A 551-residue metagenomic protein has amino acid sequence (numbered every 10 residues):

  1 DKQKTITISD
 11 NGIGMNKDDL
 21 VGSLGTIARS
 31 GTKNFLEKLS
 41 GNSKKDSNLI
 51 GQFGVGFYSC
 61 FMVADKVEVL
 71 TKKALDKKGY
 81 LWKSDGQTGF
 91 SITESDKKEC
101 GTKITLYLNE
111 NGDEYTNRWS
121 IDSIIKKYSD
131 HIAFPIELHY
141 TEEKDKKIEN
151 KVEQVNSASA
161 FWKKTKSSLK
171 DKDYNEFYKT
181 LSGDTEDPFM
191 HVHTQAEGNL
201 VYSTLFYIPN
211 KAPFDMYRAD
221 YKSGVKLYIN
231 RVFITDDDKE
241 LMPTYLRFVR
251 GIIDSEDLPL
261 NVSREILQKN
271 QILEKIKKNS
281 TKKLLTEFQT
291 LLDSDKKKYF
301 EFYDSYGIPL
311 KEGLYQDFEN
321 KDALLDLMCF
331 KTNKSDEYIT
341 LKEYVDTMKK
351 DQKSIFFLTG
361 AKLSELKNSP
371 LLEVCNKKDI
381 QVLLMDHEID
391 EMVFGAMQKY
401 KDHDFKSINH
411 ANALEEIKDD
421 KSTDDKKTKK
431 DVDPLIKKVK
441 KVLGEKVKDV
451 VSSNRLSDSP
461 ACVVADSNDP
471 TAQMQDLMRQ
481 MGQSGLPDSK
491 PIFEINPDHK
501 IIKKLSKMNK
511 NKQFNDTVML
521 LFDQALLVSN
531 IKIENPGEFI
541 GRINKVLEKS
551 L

Functional and structural regions predicted by a protein language model:
D1-Y115, S123: GHKL (Bergerat-fold) ATPase N-terminal catalytic module, capturing the glycine-rich phosphate-binding loop and acidic
L49, V67-G89, N109-D113, W119-L551: GHKL/Bergerat-fold ATPase module in large chromosome/replication-associated machines
